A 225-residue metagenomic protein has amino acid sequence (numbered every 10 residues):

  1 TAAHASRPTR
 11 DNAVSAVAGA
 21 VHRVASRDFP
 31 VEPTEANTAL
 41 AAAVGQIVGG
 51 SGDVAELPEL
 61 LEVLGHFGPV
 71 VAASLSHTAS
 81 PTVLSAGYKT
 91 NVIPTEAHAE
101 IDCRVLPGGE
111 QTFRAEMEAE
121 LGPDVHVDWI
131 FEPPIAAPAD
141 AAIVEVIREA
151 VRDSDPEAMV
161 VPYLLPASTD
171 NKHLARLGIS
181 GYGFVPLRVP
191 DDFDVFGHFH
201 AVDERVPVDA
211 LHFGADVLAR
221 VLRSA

Functional and structural regions predicted by a protein language model:
T1-A219, R223: Metal-dependent amide/peptide-bond hydrolase catalytic core, centered on the "pita-bread" metallohydrolase fold
